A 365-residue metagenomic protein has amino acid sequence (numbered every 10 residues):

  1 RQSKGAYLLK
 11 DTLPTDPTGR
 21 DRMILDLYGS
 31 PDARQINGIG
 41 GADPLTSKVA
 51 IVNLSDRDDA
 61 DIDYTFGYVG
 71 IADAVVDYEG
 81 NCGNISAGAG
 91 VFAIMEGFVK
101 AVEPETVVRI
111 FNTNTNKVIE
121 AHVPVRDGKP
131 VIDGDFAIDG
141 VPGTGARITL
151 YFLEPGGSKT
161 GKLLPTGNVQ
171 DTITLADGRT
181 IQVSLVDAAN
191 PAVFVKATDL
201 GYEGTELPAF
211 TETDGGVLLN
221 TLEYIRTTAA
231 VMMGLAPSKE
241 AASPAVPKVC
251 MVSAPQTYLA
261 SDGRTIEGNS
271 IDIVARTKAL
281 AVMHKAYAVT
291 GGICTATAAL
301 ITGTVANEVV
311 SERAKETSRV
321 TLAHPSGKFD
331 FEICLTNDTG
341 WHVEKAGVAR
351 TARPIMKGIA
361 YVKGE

Functional and structural regions predicted by a protein language model:
Q2-E365: A glycine-rich beta-to-alpha transition motif near the start of alpha/beta enzyme domains, typified by
